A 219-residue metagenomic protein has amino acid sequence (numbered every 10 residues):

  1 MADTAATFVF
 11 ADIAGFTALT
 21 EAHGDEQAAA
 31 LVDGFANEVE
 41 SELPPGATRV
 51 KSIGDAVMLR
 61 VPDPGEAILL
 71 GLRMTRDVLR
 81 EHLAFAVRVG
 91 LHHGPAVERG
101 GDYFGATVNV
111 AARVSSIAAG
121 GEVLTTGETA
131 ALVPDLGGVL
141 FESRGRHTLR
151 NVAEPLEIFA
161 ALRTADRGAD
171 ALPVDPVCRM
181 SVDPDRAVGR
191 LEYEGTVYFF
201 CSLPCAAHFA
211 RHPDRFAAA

Functional and structural regions predicted by a protein language model:
M1, E128-A218: Intrinsically disordered, glycine/charged-rich C-terminal tails and inter-domain linkers that flank nucleotidyl cyclase
M1-L69, D77: Catalytic NTP-binding/metal-coordinating core of nucleotidyl cyclase/transferase enzymes
D3, M58-G168: Catalytic beta-strand-to-alpha-helix segment of the class III nucleotidyl cyclase homology domain
A11, P62, T125, F200-C201: A conserved hydrophobic position in a structured secondary element of the catalytic/binding core that shapes
E38, D77, V114-I117, H208 (+1 more regions): Conserved short hydrophobic interaction patches
E42-G46, E81-L83, D183: Short secondary-structure junctions
R49-V50, S115, G189-R190: Short secondary-structure boundary/capping segments
I53, R99, Y193-E194: Structural motif
